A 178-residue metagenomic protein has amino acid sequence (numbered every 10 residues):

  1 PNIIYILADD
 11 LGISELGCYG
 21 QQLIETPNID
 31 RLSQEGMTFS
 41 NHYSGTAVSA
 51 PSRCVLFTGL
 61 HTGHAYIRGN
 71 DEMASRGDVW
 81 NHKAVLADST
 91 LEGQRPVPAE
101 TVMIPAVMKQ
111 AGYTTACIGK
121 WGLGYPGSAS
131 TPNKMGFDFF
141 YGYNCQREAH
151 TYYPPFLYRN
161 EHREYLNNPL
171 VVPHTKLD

Functional and structural regions predicted by a protein language model:
P1-D178: Formylglycine-dependent sulfatase
